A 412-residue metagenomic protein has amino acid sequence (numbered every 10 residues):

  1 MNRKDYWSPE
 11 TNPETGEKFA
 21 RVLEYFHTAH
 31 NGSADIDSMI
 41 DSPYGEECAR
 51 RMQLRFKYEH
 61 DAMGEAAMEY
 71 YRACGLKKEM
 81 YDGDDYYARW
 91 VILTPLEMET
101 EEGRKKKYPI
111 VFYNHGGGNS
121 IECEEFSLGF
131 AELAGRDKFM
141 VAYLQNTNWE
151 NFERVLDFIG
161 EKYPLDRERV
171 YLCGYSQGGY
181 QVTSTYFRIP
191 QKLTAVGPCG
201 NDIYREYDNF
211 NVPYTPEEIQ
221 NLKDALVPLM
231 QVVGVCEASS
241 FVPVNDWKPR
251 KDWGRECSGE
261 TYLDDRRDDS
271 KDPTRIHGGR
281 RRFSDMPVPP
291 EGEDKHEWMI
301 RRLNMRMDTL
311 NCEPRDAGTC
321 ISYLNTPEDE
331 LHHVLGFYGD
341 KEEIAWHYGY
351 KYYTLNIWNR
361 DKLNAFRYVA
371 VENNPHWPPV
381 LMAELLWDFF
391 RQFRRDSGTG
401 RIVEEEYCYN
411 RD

Functional and structural regions predicted by a protein language model:
M1-Y108, T147, C173-T185, A195-G197 (+4 more regions): A domain-start/cap signature at the N-terminus of enzymes
M98-Y108, Y113-T147, R205-E206, S239 (+1 more regions): Short substrate-entry loop that stabilizes the transition state in hydrolases
V111-Y113, L229, Y368: Hydrophobic beta-strand anchors of alpha/beta hydrolase catalytic cores
Q145-P164, S184: Alpha/beta-hydrolase active-site loop
P164-S176: Alpha/beta-hydrolase fold nucleophile elbow
T194-A195, G200-K362, P375-H376, G398: The feature captures the conserved acid-bearing segment of alpha/beta-hydrolase catalytic domains
K362-R394: Extracellular low-complexity, Gly/Ser/Thr-rich intrinsically disordered linkers and protease-sensitive activation/hinge
